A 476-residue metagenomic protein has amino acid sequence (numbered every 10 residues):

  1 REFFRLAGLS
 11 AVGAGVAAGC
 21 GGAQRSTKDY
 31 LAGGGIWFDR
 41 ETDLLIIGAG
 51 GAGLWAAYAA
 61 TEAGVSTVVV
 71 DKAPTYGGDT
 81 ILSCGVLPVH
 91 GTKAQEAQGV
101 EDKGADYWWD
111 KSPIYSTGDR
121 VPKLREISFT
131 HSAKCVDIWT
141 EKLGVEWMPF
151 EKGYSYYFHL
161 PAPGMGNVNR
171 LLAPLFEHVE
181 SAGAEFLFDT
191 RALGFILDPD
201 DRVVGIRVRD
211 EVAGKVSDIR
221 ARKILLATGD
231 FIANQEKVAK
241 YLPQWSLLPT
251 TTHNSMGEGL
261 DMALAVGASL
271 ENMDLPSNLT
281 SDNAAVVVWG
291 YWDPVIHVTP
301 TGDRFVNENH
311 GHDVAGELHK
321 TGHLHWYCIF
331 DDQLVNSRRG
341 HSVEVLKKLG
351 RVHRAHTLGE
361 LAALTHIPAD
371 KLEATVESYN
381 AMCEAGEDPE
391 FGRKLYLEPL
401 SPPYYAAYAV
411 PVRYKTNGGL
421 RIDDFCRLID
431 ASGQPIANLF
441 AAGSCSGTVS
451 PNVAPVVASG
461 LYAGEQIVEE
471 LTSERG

Functional and structural regions predicted by a protein language model:
R1-A11: N-terminal secretory signal peptides and thylakoid transit peptides that target proteins across membranes
L6, S66, K72-E185, D189-R191 (+4 more regions): Conserved N-terminal/central alpha/beta ligand/cofactor-binding core
R40-T42, A213-K223: Core beta-strand elements of the Rossmann-like FAD/NAD(P) dinucleotide-binding domain in flavoenzyme oxidoreductases
L44-V68: N-terminal Rossmann-like FAD-binding beta1-loop-alpha1 element of flavoenzymes
R220-S281: Glycine-rich loop(s) and the adjacent beta-strand/alpha-helix scaffold that form part
S246-N254, E258, S446-L471: A conserved FAD-binding loop/helix module that cradles the flavin
L260-M262, V266-K371: An anion/pyrophosphate-binding glycine-rich loop and adjacent beta-alpha core in soluble alpha-beta enzymes
K371-V449: A glycine-rich dinucleotide-binding beta-alpha-beta segment and adjacent secondary-structure elements that constitute
